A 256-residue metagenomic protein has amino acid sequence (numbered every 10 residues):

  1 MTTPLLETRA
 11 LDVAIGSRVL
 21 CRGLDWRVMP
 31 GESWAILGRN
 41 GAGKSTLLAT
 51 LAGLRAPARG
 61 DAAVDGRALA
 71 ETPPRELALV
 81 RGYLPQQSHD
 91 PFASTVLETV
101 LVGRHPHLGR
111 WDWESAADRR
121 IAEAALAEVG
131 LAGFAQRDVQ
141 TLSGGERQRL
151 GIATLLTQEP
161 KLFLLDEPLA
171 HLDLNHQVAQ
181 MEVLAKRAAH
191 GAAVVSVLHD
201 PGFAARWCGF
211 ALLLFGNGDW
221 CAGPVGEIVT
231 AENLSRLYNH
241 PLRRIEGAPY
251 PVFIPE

Functional and structural regions predicted by a protein language model:
L37-R39: The feature captures the beta-strand-to-loop junction immediately N-terminal to the Walker
A52: Helix-to-loop junction immediately C-terminal to a conserved catalytic motif
G60-A68, L77: Conserved ABC transporter NBD signature motif
D138-L142, E146: Conserved ABC ATPase signature
F163-E167: Catalytic Walker B motif of ABC-type/P-loop ATPase nucleotide-binding domains
A211-P224: H-loop (His-switch) and adjacent beta-strand-loop-beta switch element of ABC-type ATPase nucleotide-binding domains
S235-E256: ABC ATPase nucleotide-binding domains
